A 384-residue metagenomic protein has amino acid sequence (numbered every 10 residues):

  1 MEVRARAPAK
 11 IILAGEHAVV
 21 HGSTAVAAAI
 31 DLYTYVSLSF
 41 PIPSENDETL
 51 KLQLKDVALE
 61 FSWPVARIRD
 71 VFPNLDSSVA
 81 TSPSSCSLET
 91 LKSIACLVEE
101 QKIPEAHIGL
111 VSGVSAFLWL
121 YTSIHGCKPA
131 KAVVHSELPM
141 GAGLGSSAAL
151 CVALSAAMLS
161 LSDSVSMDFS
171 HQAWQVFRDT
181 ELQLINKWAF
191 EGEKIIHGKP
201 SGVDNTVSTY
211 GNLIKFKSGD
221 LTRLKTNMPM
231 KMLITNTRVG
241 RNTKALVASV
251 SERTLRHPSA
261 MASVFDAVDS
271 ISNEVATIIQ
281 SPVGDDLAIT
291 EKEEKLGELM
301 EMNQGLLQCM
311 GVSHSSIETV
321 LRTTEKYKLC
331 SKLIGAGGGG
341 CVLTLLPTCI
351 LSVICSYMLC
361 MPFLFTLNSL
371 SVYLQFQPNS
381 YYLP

Functional and structural regions predicted by a protein language model:
M1-A14, V19, A27-G126, H135 (+3 more regions): C-terminal nucleotide
E137-A149: Gly/Ser-rich catalytic serine loop of serine hydrolases
G143, C341-L343: Short aromatic/hydrophobic contact patches that present stacked aromatics for nucleic-acid/ligand binding
A149-L161: Stable alpha-helical structural segments in soluble proteins, enriched in small hydrophobic residues
